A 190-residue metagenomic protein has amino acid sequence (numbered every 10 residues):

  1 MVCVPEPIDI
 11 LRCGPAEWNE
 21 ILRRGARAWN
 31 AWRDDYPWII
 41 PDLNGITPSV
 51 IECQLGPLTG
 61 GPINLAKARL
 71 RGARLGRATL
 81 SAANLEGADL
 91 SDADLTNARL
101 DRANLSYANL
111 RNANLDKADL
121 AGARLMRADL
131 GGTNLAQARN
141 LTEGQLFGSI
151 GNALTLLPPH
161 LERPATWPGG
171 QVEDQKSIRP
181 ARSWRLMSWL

Functional and structural regions predicted by a protein language model:
M1-V2, Q54: Short intrinsically disordered, low-complexity coil segments enriched in acidic
V2-A31: Surface-exposed cap/linker segments adjacent to membranes
E17-E20, A28, D34-W184, W189-L190: Tandem repeat scaffolds
